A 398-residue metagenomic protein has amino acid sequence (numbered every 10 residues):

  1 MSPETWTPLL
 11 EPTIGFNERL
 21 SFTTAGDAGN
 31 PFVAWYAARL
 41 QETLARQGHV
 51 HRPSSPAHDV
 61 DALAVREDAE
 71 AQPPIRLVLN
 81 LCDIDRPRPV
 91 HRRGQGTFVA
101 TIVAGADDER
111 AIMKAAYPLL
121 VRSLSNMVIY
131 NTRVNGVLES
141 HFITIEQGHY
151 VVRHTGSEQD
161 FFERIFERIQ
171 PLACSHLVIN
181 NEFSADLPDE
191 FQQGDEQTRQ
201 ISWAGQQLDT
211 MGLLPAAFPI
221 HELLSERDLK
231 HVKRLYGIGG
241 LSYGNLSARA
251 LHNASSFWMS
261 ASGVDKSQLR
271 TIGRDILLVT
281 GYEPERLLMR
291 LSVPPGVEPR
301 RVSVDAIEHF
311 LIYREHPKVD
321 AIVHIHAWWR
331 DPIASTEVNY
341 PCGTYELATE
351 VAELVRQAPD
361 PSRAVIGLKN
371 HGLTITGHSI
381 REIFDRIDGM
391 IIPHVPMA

Functional and structural regions predicted by a protein language model:
S2-A398: Glycine-rich flexible loops
